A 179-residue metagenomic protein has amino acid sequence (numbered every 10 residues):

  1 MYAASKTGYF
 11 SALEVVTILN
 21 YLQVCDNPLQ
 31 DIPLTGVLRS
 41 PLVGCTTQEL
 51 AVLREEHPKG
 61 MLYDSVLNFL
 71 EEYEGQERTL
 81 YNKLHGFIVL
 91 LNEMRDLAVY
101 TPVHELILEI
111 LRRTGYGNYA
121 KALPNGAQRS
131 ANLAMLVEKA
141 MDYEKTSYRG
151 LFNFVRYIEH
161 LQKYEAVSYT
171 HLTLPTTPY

Functional and structural regions predicted by a protein language model:
M1-A51, E55-E56, D64-L67, E71 (+4 more regions): Conserved motor-region signature of P-loop NTPase helicases/translocases
H171-Y179: Single conserved hydrophobic/aromatic residue that forms the stacking wall/gate of nucleotide- or nucleobase-binding
